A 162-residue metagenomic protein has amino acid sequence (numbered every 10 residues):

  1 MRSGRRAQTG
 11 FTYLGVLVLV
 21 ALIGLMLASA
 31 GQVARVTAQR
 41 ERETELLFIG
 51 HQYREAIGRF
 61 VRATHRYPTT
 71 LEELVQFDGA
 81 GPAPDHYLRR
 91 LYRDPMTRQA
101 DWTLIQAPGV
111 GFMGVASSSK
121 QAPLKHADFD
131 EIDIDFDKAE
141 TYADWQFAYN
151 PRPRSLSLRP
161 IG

Functional and structural regions predicted by a protein language model:
M1-T9: N-terminal leader/signal peptides at the extreme start of proteins
T9, I23, T97: Short glycine-rich loop/turn motifs that provide flexible caps or phosphate-binding loops at active sites
T9-T12, W145: N-terminal Sec-pathway targeting helices
L14-G50: Aliphatic-rich helix starts adjacent to a transmembrane/signal segment
H51, E55-G162: Low-complexity, acidic interaction segments enriched in glycine
